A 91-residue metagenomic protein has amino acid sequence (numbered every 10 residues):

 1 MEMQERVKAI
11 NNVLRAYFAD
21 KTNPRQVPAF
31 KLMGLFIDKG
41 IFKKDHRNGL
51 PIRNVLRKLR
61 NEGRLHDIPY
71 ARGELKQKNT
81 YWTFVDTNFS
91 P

Functional and structural regions predicted by a protein language model:
M1-K21, K43-P91: Phospho-regulated, low-complexity intrinsically disordered regions of nuclear gene-regulatory and chromatin-associated
V13-A16, P28-F42: DNA-recognition alpha helix
R25: Flexible coil/turn residues that form the inter-helical turn or adjacent wing/linker of helix-turn-helix
